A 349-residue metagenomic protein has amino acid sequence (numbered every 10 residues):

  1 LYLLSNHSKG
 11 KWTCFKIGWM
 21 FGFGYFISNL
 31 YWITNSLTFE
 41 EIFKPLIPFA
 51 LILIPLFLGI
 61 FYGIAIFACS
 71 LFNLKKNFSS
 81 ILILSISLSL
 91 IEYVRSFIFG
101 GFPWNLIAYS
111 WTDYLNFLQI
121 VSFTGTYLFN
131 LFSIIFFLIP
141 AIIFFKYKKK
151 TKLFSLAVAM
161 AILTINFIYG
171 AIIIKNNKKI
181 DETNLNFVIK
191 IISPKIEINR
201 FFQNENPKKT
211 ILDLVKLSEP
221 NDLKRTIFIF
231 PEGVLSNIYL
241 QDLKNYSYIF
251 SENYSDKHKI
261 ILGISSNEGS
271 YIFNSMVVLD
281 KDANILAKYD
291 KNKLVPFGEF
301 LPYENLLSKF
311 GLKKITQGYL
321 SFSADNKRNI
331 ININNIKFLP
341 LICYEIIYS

Functional and structural regions predicted by a protein language model:
L1-N177: Membrane-embedded alpha-helical bundles of multi-pass enzymes that act on lipidic or dolichyl-linked glycan substrates
I173-S349: Soluble catalytic domains of enzymes that build or remodel membrane lipids, polysaccharides, and related
